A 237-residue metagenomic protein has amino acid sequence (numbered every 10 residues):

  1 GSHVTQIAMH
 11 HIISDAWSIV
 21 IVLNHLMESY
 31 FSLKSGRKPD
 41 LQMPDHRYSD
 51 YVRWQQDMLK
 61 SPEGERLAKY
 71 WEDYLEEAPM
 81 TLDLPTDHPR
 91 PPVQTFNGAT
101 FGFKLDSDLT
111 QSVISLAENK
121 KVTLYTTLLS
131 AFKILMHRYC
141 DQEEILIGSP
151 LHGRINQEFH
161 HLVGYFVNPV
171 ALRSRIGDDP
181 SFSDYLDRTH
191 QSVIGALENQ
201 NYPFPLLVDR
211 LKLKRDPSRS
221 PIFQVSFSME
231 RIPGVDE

Functional and structural regions predicted by a protein language model:
G1, I7-I12, M27-S35, Y48-S61 (+3 more regions): Adenylate-forming
H3-V4, S18: Short beta-strand edge/capping elements of PAS-family sensory modules
D15: A Lys-centered signature of the CheY-like receiver
V22: Glycine-rich loop/hinge motif
D45: Active-site-proximal segment of RNA-dependent polymerases
